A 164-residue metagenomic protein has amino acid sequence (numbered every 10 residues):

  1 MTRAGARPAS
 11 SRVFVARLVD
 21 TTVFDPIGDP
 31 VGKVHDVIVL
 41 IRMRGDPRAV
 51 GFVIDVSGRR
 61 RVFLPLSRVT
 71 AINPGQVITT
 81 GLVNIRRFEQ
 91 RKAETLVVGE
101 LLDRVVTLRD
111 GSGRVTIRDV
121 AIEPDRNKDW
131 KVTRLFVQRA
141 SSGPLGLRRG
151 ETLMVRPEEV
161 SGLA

Functional and structural regions predicted by a protein language model:
M1-A164: Peripheral interaction segments used for macromolecular assembly
